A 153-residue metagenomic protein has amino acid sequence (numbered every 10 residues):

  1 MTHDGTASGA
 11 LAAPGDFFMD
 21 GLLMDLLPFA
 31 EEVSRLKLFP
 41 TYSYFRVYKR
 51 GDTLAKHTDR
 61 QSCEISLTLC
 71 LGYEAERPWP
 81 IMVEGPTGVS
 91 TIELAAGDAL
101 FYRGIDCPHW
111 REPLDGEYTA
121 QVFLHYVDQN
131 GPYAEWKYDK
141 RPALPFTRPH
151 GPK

Functional and structural regions predicted by a protein language model:
M1-S34: Non-heme Fe(II)/2-oxoglutarate
G5-T6, W110, Q121-V122: Short, active-site-adjacent segments that bind or coordinate small-molecule cofactors and metal centers
R35-Y44: A short coil-to-beta-strand element that immediately follows conserved catalytic motifs
V47: Conserved active-site beta-strand element of glycosyltransferases/polysaccharide synthases
R50-C107, Y118-Q121, V127-P142: Catalytic core of non-heme Fe(II) oxygenases with the double-stranded beta-helix
R111-G116: Short proline/glycine-enriched turn/loop segments at secondary-structure junctions
K137-K153: Glycine- and charge-enriched low-complexity intrinsically disordered segments
